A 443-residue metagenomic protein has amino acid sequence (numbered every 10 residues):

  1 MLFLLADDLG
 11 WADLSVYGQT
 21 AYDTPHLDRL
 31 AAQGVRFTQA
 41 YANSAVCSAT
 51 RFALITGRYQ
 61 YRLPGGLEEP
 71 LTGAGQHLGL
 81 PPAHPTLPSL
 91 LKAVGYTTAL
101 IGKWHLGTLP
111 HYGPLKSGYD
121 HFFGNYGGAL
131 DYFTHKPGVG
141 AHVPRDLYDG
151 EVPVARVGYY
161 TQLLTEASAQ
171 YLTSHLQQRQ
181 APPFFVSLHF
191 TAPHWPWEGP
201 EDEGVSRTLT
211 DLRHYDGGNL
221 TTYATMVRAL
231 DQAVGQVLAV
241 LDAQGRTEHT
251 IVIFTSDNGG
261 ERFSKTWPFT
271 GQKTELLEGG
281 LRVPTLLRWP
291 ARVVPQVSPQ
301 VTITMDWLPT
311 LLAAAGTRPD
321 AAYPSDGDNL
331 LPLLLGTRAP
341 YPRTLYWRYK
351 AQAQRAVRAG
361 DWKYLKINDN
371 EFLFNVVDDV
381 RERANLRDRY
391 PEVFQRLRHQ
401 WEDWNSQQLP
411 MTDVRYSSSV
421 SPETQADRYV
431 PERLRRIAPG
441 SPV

Functional and structural regions predicted by a protein language model:
M1-E371, V380-Q400, S406, P410-S418 (+1 more regions): Formylglycine-dependent sulfatase
V377: A short, internal acetyl-CoA/4′-phosphopantetheine-binding micro-motif in the GNAT/acyltransferase core
